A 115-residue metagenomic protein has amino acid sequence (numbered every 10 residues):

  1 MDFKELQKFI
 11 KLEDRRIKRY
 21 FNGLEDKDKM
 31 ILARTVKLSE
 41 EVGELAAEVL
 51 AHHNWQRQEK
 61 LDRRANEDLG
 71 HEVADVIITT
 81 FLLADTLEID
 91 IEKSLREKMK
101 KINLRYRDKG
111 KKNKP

Functional and structural regions predicted by a protein language model:
M1-V73, I77-P115: Flexible "arm" and connector segments at domain edges
